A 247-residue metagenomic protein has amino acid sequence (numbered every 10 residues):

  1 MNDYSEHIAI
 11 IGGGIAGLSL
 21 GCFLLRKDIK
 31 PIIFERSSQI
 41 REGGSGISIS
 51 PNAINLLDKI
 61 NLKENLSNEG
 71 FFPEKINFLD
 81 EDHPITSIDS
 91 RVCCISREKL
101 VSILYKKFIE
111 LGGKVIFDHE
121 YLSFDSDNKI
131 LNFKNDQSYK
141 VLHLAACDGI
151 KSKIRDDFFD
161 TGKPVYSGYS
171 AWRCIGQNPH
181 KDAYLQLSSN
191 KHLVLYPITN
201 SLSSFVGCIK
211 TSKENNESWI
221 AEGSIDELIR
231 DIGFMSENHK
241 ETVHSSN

Functional and structural regions predicted by a protein language model:
N2-I8, S50-I175, P179, S212 (+1 more regions): Conserved N-terminal helical subregion
I8-I10, P31: Conserved hydrophobic helix-helix packing surfaces used for dimerization/oligomerization
G12-I15: Glycine-rich Rossmann-fold phosphate-binding loop(s) that bind the pyrophosphate of adenine dinucleotide cofactors
L18: Residues forming the Rossmann-fold NAD(P)(H) cofactor-binding site
L25-S45: Glycine-rich FAD pyrophosphate-binding loop
S167-P197: Flavin-dependent oxidoreductases
T199, I209-N247: FAD/FMN-dependent oxidoreductases across multiple families
